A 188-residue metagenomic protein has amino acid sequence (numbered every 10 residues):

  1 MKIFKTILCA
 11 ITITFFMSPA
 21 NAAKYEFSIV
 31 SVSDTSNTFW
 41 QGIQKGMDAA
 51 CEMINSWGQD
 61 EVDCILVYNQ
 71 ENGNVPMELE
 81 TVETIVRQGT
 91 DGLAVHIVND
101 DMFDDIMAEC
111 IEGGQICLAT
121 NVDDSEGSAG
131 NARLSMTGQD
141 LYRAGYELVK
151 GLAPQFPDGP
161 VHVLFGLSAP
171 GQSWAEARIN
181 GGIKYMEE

Functional and structural regions predicted by a protein language model:
M1-T6: Positively charged n-region of N-terminal signal peptides that target proteins for export
I7-F16: Bacterial N-terminal signal peptides
N21-E188: A residue-level marker of the well-folded mature domains of exported/periplasmic proteins
